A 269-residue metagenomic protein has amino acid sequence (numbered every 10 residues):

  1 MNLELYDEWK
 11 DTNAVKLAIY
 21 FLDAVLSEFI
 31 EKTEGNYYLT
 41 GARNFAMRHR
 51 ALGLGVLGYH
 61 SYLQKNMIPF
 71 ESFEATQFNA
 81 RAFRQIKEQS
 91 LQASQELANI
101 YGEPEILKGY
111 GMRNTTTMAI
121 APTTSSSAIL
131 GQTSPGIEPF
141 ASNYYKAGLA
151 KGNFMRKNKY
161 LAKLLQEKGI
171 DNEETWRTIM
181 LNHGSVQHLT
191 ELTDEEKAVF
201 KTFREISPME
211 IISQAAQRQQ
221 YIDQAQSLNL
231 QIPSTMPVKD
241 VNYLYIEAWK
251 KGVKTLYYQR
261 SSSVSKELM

Functional and structural regions predicted by a protein language model:
M1-D23, G55: Internal glycine-rich alpha/beta core junctions
Y6-D11, A42-R48, K146-A147: A ubiquitous short alpha-helical element
Y6-V15, M67-E74, R156, E173: Structural helix-adjacent loops and short alpha-helical linkers that scaffold large soluble proteins
L17-R43, M47, A51, L63-T123 (+1 more regions): Internal maturation/activation junctions in enzymes
D23-E34, M118-M269: Catalytic alpha/beta core of large soluble enzyme barrels
A51-G58, S125, K157: Catalytic-loop motifs flanking and including active-site residues across diverse enzymes
G55-G58, S90-S94, V241: Extended, hydrophobic alpha-helical segments in both membrane/secreted and soluble proteins
G58-Y62, F78, Y160-L164: A general alpha-helix detector
